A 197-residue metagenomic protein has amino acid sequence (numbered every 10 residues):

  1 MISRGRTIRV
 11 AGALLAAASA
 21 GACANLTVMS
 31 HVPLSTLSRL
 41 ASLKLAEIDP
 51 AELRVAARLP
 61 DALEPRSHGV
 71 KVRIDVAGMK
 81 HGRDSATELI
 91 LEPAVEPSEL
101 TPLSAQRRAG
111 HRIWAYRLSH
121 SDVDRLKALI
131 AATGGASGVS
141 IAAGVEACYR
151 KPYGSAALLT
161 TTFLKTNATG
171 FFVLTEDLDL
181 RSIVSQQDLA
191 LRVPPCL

Functional and structural regions predicted by a protein language model:
M1-G12: Bacterial N-terminal signal peptides that target proteins for export
S19-A22: C-terminal motif of bacterial Sec signal peptides marking the signal peptidase cleavage site
A24-T27: Bacterial signal peptide processing site
P33-R39: N-terminal edge beta-strand
A41-L59, R66-K71: Contiguous beta-strand segments within globular domains
L59-L63, V76-K80, V145-Y149: Beta-strand elements of well-folded, non-transmembrane domains
E64-S140: Structured domain cores in non-transmembrane regions
A136-L197: Glycine-rich, aromatic-bearing surface loops/beta-hairpins
